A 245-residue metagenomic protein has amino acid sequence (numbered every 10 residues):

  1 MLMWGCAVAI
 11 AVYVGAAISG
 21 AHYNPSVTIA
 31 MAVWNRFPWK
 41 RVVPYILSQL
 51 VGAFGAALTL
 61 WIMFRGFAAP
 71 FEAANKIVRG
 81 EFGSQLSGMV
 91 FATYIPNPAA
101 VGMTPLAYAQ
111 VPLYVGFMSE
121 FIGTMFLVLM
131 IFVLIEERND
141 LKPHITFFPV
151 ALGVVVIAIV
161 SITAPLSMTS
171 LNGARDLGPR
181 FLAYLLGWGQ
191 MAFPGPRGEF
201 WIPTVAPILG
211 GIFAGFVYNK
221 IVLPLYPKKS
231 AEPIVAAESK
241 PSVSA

Functional and structural regions predicted by a protein language model:
M1-A245: Membrane-interface helix-loop junctions and terminal tails of multi-pass membrane proteins
